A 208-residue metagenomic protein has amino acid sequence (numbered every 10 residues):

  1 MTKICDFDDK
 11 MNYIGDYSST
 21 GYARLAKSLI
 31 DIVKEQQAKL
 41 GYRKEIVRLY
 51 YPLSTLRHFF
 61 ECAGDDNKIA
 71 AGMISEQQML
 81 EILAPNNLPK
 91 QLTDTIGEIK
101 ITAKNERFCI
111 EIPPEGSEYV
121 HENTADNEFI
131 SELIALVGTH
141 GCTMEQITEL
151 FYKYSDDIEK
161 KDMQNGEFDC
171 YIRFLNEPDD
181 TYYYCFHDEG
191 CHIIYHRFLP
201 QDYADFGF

Functional and structural regions predicted by a protein language model:
K3-C5, D126-M144: N-terminal trafficking/processing presequences and adjacent post-cleavage segments of proteins routed to secretion
C5-L40, A125-D126: Short alpha-helical segments that sit at the start of domains
D8-T20, P85-T124, F168-C170, F174-E177 (+1 more regions): Charged low-complexity interaction tracts in eukaryotic proteins
G41-G64, F129-V137: Short glycine-rich, basic-tinged beta-strand/loop micro-motifs
V47, R57-E98: Charge-enriched amphipathic alpha-helical scaffolds
S75-Q77, E81-A84, H140-D156: Amphipathic alpha-helical segments
T143, E149-Y184: A cross-family detector of function-defining hotspots
P178-F208: Intrinsically disordered, low-complexity regulatory segments enriched in Ser/Thr/Pro and charged residues
